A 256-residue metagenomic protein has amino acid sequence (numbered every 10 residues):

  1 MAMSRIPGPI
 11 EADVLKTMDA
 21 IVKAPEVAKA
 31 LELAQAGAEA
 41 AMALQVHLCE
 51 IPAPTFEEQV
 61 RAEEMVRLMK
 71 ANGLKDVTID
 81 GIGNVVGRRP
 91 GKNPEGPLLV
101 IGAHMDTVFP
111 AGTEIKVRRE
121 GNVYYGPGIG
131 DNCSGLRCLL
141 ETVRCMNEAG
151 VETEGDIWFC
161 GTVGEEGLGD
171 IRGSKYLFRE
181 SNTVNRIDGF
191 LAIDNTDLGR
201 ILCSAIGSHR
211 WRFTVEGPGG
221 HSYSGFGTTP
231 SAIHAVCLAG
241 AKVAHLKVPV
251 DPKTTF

Functional and structural regions predicted by a protein language model:
A2-V123: Acidic/His- and Gly-rich active-site-bordering loop/insert found across diverse amide/peptide-bond hydrolases
E11-M18, C203, G225-F256: Acidic-enriched catalytic cores of C-N bond-cleaving enzymes acting on peptides and small amides
M42-V46, E63-V66, L136-R144, K175-R179 (+2 more regions): Predominant activation on well-ordered alpha-helical scaffold segments within soluble catalytic domains
P52, M69, G87, I101-H104 (+5 more regions): Buried hydrophobic positions in well-ordered alpha/beta secondary-structure cores of metabolic enzymes
A103-V108, E114, N195-L198, A205-S208: Short glycine-enriched loops at secondary-structure junctions
V117-E120, G126, H209-P218: Residues forming anionic-ligand binding surfaces in small-molecule and nucleic-acid pockets of primarily soluble enzymes
G121-G130, G220-F226: A short glycine/serine-rich beta->alpha loop
V123-Y124, G128-I206, K253-T255: Acidic/histidine-rich catalytic neighborhood of metal-dependent amide-processing enzymes
